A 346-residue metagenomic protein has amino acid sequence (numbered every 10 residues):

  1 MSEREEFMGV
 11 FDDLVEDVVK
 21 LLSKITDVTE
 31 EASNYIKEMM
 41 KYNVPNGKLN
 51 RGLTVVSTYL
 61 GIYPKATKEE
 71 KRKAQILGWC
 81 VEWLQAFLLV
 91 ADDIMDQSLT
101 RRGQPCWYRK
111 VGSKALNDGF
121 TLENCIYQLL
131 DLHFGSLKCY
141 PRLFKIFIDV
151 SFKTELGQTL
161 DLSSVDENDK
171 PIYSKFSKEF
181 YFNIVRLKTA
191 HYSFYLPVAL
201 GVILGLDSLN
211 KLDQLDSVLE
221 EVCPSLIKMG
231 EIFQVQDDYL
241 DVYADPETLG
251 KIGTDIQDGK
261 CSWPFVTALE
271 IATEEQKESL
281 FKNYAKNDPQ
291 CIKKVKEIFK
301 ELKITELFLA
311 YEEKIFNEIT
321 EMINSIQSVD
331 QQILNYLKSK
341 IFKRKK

Functional and structural regions predicted by a protein language model:
M1-Y35, K345-K346: Eukaryotic N-terminal low-complexity, Ser/Thr- and Lys/Arg-rich leader segments that predominantly function as
M8, D12-V19, K37, D92 (+3 more regions): Hydrophobic core segments within long, regular secondary-structure runs in both alpha- and beta-rich folds
D13, I146, E221-K228, L307-K314 (+1 more regions): A non-catalytic, amphipathic alpha-helix used as a structural packing/dimerization or gating element in enzyme scaffolds
L14-L21, S225, I232, I319-M322 (+1 more regions): Amphipathic alpha-helices that form helix-helix packing interfaces
T26-E274: Mg2+-dependent prenyl diphosphate-binding active-site environment of isoprenoid biosynthetic enzymes
Q234, L240, A244-E247, E270-E274 (+5 more regions): Hydrophobic alpha-helix feature that most strongly marks membrane-spanning transmembrane helices and their immediate
A272, K277-I326: Mobile late-domain/C-terminal helix-loop "cap" segments that border catalytic sites or the cytosolic face
I315, E321, Q327-K346: Short, amphipathic C-terminal "tail helix"
